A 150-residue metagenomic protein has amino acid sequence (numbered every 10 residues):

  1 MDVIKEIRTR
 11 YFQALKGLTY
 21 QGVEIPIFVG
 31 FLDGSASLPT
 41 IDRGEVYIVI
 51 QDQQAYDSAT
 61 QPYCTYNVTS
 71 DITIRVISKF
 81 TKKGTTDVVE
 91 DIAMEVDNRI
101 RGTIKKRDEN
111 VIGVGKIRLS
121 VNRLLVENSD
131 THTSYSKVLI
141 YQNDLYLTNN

Functional and structural regions predicted by a protein language model:
M1-C64, T103, R107-V111: Small/polar-rich, solvent-exposed N-terminal microdomains that initiate assembly or binding
I4, T85, V89, D130-S134: Short capping loops/turns at secondary-structure boundaries
G22, Q61, K83-T86, E109 (+2 more regions): Intrinsic-disorder/low-complexity loop/linker signature
G44-V46, D97-T148: Acidic-leaning, charged glycine-interspersed low-complexity segments
A55-Q61, I77-G84, Y146-N150: Short, cysteine-centered beta-strand-loop-beta hairpins and adjacent loop/turn segments enriched in charged/polar
Y63-T69, I77-T103: Extracellular/virion structural assembly segments
Y66-K82, S134-Y146: Oligomerization/assembly interface segments of phage tail-like spikes and tubes
